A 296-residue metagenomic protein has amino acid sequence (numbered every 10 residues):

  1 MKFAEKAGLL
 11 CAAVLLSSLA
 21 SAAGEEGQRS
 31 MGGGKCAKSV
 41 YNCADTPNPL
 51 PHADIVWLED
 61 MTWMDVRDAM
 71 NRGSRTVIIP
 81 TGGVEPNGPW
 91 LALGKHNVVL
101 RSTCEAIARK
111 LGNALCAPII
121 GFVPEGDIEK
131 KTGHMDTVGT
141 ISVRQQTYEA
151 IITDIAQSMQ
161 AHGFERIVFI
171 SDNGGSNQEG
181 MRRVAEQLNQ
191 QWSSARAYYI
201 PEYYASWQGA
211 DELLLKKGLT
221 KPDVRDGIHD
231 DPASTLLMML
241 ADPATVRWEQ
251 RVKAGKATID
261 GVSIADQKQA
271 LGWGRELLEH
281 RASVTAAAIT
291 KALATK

Functional and structural regions predicted by a protein language model:
M1-L9: Bacterial N-terminal signal peptides that target proteins for export
K2, A22-A23: Exposed, low-complexity/repetitive linear segments and helix-based recognition motifs, biased toward charged/polar
G8-S18: Bacterial N-terminal signal peptides
A23-V168, D172-K296: Extended, histidine- and acidic-residue-enriched regions that form the cofactor-binding/catalytic faces
